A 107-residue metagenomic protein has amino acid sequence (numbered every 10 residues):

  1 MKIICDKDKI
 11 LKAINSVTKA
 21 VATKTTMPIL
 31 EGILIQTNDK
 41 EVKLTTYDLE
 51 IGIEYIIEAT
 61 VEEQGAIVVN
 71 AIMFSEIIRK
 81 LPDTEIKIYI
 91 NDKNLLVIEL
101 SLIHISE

Functional and structural regions predicted by a protein language model:
M1-S106: Structural preference for solvent-exposed beta-strand-turn elements and adjacent flexible terminal/loop segments within
